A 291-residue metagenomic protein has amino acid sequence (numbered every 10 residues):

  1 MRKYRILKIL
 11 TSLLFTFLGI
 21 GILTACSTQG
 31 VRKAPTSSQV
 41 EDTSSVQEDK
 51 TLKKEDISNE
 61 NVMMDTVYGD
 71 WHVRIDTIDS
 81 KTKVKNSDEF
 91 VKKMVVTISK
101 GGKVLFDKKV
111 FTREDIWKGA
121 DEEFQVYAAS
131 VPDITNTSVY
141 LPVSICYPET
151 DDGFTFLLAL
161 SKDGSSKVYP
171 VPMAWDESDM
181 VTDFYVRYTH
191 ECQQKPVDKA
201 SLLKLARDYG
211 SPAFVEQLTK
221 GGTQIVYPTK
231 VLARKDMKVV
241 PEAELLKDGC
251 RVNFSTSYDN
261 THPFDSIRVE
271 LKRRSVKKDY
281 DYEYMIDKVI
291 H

Functional and structural regions predicted by a protein language model:
R2-L14: Bacterial N-terminal signal peptides that target proteins for export
I22-A25: C-terminal motif of bacterial Sec signal peptides marking the signal peptidase cleavage site
S27-G30: Bacterial signal peptide processing site
S44-P132, A174-E242: Surface-exposed acidic loop/strand-edge motifs in secreted or periplasmic proteins that form small linear binding
V91-K93, D151-F156, H262-V269: Short, surface-exposed coil-to-beta transition loops
W117-T155, L160-S161, K230-D259: Acidic, glycine-rich flexible loop segments
T150-A174, D281-Y284: C-terminal partner/receptor-binding element of secreted or periplasmic proteins
V239-H291: Exposed beta-sheet edge and beta->alpha loop/turn motif
